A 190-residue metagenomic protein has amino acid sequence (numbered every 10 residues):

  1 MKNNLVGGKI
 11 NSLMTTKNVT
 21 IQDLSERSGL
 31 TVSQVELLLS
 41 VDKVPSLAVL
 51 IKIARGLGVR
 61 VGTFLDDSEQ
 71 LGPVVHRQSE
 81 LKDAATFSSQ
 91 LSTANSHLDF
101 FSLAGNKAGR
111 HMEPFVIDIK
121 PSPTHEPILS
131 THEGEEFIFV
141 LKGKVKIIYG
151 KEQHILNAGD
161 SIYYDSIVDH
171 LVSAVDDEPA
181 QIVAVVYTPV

Functional and structural regions predicted by a protein language model:
M1-V19: A short, Lys/Arg-rich alpha-helix, primarily the initiator
G29-P45, D66-E69: Recognition helix of helix-turn-helix/homeodomain-like DNA-binding domains that insert into the DNA major groove
A48-T63: DNA major-groove recognition helix of helix-turn-helix/homeodomain DNA-binding modules
V59-H111: A short, N-terminal "cap"/entry segment at the start of jelly-roll beta-barrel domains of the cupin/DSBH fold
K82-S89, L98-N106, P114-H132, S166-D169: Conserved short histidine dyad/triad with adjacent acidic residue
F115-I117, D177-V190: A short hydrophobic beta-strand segment most commonly corresponding to one strand of the jelly-roll/cupin
D118-K120, T131-I147: Short, conserved beta-strand element in jelly-roll/cupin
G150-D165: Short acidic-glycine-tyrosine-enriched beta hairpin
